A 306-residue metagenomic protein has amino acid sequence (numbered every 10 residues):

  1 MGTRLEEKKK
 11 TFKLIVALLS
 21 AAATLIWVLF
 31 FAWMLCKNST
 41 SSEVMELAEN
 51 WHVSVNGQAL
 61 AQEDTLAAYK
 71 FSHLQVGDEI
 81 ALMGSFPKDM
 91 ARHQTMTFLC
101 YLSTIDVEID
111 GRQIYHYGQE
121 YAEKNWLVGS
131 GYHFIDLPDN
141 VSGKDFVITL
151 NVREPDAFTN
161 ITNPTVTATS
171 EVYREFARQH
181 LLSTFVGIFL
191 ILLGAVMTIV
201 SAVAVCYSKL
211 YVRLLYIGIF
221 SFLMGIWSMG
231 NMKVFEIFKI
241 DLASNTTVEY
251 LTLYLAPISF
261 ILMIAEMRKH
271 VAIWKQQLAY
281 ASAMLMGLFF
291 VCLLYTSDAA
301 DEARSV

Functional and structural regions predicted by a protein language model:
L5-M90: Extended carbohydrate-recognition surfaces in non-catalytic/accessory domains of CAZymes and lectin-like proteins
G77-S85, H93-T95, Y132-F134, D145-V147: Intrinsic-disorder/low-complexity, polar/charged segments enriched in Ser/Thr/Lys/Arg/Asp/Glu/Gln
M90-I109, I148-L150: Aromatic-lined ligand-binding clefts that engage carbohydrates, nucleic acids, or primary amines
I105, I109-D145, V152-N163: Beta-strand-rich ligand-recognition modules
D156-S183: Exposed low-complexity, polar/acidic, P/S/T/G-rich flexible segments that act as propeptides, protease-susceptible
E175-M284: Individual alpha-helical transmembrane segments in multi-pass integral membrane proteins
F290-L294: Hydrophobic alpha-helical transmembrane segments in multi-pass integral membrane proteins
Y295-V306: Single conserved hydrophobic/aromatic residue that forms the stacking wall/gate of nucleotide- or nucleobase-binding
